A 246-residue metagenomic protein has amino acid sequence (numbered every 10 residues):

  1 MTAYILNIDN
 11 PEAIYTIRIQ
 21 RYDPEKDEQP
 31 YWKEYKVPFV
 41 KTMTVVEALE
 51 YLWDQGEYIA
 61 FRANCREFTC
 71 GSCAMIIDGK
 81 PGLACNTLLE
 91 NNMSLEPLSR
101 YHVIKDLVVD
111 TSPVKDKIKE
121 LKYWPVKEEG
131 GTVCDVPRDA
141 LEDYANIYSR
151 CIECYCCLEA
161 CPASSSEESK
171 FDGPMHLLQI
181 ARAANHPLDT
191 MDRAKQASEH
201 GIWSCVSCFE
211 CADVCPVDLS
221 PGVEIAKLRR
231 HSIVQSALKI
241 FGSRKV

Functional and structural regions predicted by a protein language model:
T2-V114, L158, P162, E167-K170 (+1 more regions): Iron-sulfur-associated redox domains of electron-transfer enzymes in respiratory and anaerobic energy metabolism
M43-Q55, E96-V246: Ferredoxin-type iron-sulfur electron-transfer modules in oxidoreductases and energy-metabolism complexes
